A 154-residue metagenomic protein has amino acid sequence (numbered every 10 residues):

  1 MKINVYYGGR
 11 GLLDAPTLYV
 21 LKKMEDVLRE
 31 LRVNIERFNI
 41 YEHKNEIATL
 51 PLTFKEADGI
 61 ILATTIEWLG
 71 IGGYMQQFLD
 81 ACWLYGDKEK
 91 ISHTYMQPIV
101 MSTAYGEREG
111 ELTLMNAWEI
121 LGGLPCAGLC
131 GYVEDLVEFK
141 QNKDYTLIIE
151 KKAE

Functional and structural regions predicted by a protein language model:
M1-D87, L147-E154: N-terminal beta1-alpha1-beta2 submodule of the flavodoxin-like/Rossmannoid cofactor-binding fold
R10-L12, W68, M101-Y105, V133-L136: Short histidine/acidic/glycine/proline-rich micro-motifs that form metal- and phosphate-coordinating active-site loops
M24, E111-M115: Short, aromatic/basic amphipathic alpha-helical patches
E25, G128-E154: Glycine-rich phosphate/pyrophosphate-binding loop and the adjoining helix
G86-G106: Ser/Thr/Gly-rich flexible loops in soluble cytosolic domains mediating phosphotransfer, phosphorylation
Y95-I99, P125-G131: Conserved beta-strand/loop subsegment of P-loop NTPase cores
E107-L112, K140-D144: A short secondary-structure junction signal
M115-L124: Oxidoreductase and adenylate-handling cofactor-binding alpha/beta cores
